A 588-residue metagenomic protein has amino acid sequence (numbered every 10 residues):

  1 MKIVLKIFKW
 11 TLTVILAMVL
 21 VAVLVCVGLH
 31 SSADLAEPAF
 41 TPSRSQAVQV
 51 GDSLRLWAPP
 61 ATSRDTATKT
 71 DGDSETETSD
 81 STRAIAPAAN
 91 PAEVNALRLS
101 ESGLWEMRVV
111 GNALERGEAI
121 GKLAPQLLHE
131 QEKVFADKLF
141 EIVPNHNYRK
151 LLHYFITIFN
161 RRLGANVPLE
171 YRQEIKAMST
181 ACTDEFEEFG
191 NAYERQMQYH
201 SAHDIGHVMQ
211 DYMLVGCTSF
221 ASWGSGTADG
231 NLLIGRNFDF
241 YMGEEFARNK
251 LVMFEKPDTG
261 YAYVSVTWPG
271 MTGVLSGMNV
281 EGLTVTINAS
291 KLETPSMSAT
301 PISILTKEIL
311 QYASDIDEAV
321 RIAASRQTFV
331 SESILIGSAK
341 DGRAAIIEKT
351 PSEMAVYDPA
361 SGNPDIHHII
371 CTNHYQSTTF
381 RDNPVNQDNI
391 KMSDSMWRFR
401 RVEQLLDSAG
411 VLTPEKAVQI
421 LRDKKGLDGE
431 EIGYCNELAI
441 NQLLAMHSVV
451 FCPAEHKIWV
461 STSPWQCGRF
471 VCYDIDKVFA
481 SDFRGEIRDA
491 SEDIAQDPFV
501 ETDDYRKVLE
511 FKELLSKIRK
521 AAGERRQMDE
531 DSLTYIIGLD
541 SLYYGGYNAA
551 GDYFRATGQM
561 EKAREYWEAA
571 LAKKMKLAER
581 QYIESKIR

Functional and structural regions predicted by a protein language model:
V4-F40: N-terminal type II signal-anchor transmembrane helix that functions as the membrane-insertion/stop-transfer segment
K6-K9, R236, K250, K307-E308 (+3 more regions): Basic side chains
L12-I15, T70, M242, Q404: A periodicity- and composition-biased signal for non-globular, repetitive helical segments
V19, P301-I304, K573: Short amphipathic alpha-helical face segments that pack within enzyme cores and frequently flank/anchor catalytic
C26-S63, K69, E75-Q210, V215 (+3 more regions): C-terminus-biased signal that marks the final domain/tail of proteins
R195-L305, R321, L444-M446, V450 (+1 more regions): Internal mixed beta-strand/loop scaffold within catalytic domains of large alpha/beta enzymes
K576-R588: TPR/TPR-like alpha-solenoid helical repeat scaffolds
